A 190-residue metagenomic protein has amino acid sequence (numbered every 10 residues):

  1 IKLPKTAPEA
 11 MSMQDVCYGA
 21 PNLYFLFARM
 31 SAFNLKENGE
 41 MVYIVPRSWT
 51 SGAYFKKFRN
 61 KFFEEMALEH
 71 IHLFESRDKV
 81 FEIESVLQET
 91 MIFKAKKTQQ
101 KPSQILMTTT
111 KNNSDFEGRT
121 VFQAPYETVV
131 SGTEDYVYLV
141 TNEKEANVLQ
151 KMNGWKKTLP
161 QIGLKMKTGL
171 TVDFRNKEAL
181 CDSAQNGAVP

Functional and structural regions predicted by a protein language model:
I1, G169-P190: DNA target-recognition domains and sequence-specific DNA-contacting regions of bacterial/archaeal
I1-V172: Signature of N6-adenine DNA methyltransferases within the class I
